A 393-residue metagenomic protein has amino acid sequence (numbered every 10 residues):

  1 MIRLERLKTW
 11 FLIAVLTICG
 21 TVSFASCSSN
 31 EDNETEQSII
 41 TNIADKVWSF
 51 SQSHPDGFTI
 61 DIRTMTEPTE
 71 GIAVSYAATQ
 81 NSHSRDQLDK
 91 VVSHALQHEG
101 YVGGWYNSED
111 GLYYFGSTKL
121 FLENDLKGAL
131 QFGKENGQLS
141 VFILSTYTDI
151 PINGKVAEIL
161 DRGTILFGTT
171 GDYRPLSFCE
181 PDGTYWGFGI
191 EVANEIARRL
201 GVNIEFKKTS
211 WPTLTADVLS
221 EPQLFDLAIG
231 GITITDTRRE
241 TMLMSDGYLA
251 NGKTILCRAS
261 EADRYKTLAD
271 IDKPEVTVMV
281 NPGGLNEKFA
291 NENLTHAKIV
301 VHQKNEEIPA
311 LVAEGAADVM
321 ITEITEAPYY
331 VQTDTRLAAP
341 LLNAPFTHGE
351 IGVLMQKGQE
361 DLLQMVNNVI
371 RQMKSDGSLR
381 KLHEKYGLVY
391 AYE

Functional and structural regions predicted by a protein language model:
T17-Q37: Bacterial Sec-dependent N-terminal signal peptides
G154-A157, L285-H302, A338-P345, I370-E393: Ligand-binding clefts/hinges and TM-proximal coupling segments of bilobed small-molecule sensing domains
R162-W186: Short glycine-rich His-centered loop
T164-T169, L268-G283, I299: Short loop->beta-strand "edge-of-pocket" segments that line small-molecule binding or catalytic clefts across diverse
G171, L249-C257, I324-R371, V389-E393: Periplasmic-binding protein-like
I190, N194, R198, N203-D270 (+1 more regions): Acidic, polar ligand-binding/catalytic clefts
I190-R199, A259-A262, A269, E275 (+2 more regions): Extended ligand-binding regions for polar small-molecule ligands
T213-A216, G231-R239, K288-E292, L311-T347: A ligand-binding cleft/hinge motif common to bilobed small-molecule-binding domains
